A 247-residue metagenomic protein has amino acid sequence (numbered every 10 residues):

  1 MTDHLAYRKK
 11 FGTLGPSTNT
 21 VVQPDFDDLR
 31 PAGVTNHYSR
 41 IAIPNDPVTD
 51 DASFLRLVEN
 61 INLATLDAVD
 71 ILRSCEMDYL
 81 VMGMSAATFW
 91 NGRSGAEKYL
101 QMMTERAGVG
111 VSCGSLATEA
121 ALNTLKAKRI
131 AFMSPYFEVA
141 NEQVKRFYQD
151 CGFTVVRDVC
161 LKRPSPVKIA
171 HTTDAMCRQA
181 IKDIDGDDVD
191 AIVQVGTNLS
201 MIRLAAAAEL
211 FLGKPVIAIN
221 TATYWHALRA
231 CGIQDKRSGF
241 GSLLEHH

Functional and structural regions predicted by a protein language model:
M1-L66, V139-T173: N-terminal glycine-rich anion-binding loop in soluble enzyme alpha/beta folds
G12, D78-G83, A131-F132, V189-G196: Periplasmic-binding protein-like
N60-S74, M176-V189: Short, well-structured alpha-helical segments in soluble
T65, V69-G110: Glycine/small-residue-rich loop that forms an oxyanion/phosphate-binding "nest" at active or ligand-binding sites
E97-L122, L210-T223, A227: Short, acidic/small-residue loops that bind anionic groups at enzyme active sites
M103-P164, E245: Conserved beta-alpha
R163-K168, K214-K236: Short, flexible loop segments at boundaries between secondary-structure elements
R178-L212, T223-Y224: Hydrophobic alpha-helical
